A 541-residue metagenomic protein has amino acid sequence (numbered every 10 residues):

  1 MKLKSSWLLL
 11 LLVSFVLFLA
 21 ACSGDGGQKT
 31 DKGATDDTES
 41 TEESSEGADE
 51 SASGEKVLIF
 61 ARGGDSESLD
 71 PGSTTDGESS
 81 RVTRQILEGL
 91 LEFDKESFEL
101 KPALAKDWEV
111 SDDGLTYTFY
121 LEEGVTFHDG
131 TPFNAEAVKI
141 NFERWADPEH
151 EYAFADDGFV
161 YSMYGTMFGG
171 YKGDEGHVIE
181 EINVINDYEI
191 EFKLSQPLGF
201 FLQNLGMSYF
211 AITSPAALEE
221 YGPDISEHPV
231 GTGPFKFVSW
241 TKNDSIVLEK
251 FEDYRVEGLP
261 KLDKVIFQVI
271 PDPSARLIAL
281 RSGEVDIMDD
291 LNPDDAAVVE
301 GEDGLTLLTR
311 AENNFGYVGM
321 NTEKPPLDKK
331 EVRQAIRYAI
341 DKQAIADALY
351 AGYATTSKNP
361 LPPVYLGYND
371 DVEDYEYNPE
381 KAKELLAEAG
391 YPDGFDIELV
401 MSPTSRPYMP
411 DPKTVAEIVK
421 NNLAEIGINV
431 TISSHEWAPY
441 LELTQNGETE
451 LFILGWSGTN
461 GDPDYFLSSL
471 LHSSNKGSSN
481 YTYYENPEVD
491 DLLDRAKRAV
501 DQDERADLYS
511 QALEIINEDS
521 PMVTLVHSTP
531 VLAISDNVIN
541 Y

Functional and structural regions predicted by a protein language model:
A61-D112, H150, V230: N-terminal lobe/hinge region of extracytoplasmic solute-binding protein
K106-F154, E191: Aromatic- and charge-enriched surface segment that lines or borders ligand/interaction sites
K139, A155-S214: Surface-exposed binding/hinge segments that line and control ligand-binding clefts or catalytic entry sites
D187, L194-P260: Gly/Pro-rich hinge or "lid" segments in bacterial periplasmic/extracellular proteins
P223, D253-V298: Ligand-site clamp/hinge motif
T241, A339-G367, D411-I418, L443-Y541: Detector for C-terminal structural segments
T356-A389, R406-P412: Structural transition elements
A387-N460: Ligand/substrate-recognition segments at binding pockets and active sites
